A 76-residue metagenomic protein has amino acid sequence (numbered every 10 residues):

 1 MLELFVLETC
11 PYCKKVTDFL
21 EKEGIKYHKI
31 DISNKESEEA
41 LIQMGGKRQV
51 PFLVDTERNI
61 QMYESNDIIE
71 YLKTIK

Functional and structural regions predicted by a protein language model:
M1-I25: Local sequence-structure signature of Cys/Sec-based thiol-disulfide redox active-site neighborhoods
K14, D18, E39, E70: Alpha-helical elements of the RecA-like P-loop NTPase motor core of helicases
K14, E36, Y63: Residues that form or flank phosphate/diphosphate-binding pockets in enzymes that use nucleotide phosphates
K14-V16, Q43, I75-K76: Non-globular targeting/processing and membrane-anchoring segments
Y27-E38: Thiol-based oxidoreductase modules, predominantly thioredoxin-like and allied folds used for disulfide exchange
M44-F52, S65: Structural micro-motif
T56-K76: Non-catalytic, surface beta->alpha helical segment in thiol-disulfide oxidoreductase systems
